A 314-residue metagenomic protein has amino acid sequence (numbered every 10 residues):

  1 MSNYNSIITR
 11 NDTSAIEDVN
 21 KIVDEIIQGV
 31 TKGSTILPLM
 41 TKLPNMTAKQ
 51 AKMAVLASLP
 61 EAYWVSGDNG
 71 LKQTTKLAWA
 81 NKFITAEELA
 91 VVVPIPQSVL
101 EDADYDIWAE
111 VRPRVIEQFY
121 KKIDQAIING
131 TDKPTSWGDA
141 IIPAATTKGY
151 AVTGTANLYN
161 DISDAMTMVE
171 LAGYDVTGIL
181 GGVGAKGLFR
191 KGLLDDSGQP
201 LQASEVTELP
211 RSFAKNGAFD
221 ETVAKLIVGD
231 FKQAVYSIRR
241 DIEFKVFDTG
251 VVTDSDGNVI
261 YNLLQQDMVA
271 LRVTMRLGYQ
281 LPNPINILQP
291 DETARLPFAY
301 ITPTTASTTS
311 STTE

Functional and structural regions predicted by a protein language model:
M1-D24, T35, K42-L43, N262-E314: Protruding loop/beta-arch "assembly-hinge" segments enriched in small, turn-prone residues
D12-V91: Assembly/oligomerization interface modules of large self-assembling protein complexes
K21-K32, I107-V111, V115-I123, A165 (+1 more regions): Short, Φ-rich (hydrophobic/aromatic) sequence segments
A54-A57, P96, G182-G184, A214 (+2 more regions): Structured loops at beta-to-helix junctions and adjacent beta-edge loops in soluble globular domains
L59-A62, A90, V99, K121 (+3 more regions): Short loop/turn segments at secondary-structure transitions that flank enzyme active sites
T75, D124, D256: Active-site and NAD+-binding cores of ADP-ribose-processing enzymes
A80-F83, A90-L171, A294, A299-T313: Alpha-helical scaffold segments that mediate packing/assembly in large oligomeric complexes
T146-V269, M275, S310-E314: Extended oligomerization regions of viral-like shell subunits
